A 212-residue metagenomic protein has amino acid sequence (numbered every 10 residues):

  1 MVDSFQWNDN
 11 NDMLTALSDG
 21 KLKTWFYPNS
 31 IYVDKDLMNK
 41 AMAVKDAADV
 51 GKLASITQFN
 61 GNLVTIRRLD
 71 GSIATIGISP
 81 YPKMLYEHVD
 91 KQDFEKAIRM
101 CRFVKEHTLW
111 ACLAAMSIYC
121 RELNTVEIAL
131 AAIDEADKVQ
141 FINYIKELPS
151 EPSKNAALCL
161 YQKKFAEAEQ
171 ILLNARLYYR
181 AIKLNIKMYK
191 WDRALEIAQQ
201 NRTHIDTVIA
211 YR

Functional and structural regions predicted by a protein language model:
M1-R212: Extended alpha-helical assembly domains of large eukaryotic scaffold proteins
